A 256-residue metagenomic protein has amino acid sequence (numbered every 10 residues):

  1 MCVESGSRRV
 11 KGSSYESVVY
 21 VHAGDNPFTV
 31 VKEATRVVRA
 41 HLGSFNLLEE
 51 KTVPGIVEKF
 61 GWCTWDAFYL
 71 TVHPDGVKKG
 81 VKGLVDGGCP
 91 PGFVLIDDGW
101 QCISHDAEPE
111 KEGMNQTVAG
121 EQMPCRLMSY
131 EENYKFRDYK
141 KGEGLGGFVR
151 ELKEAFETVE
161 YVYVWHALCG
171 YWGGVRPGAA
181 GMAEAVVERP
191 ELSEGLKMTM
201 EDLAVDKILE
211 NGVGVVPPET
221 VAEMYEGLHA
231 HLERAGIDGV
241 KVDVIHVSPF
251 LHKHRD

Functional and structural regions predicted by a protein language model:
M1-V94, D98, C102-Y139, A155 (+2 more regions): Carbohydrate-recognition beta-sandwich/jelly-roll modules in extracellular/periplasmic carbohydrate-active proteins
P90-D256: Aromatic- and carboxylate-enriched substrate-binding clefts and catalytic-loop regions of carbohydrate-active enzymes
